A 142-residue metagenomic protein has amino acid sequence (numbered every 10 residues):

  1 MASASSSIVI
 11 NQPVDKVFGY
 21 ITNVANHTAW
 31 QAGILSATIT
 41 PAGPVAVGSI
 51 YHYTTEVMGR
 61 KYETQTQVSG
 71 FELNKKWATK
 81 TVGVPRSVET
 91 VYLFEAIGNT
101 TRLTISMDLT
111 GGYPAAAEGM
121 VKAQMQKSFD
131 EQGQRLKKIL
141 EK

Functional and structural regions predicted by a protein language model:
M1-T40: Hydrophobic ligand-binding cavity/cleft-lining segments
M1-V9, D130, K138, K142: Hydrophobic-ligand-binding modules of eukaryotic lipid transfer/binding families
S6-I8, T55, T64-S69, T81 (+1 more regions): Hydrophobic/aromatic beta-strand elements that line small-molecule binding cavities or substrate pockets in beta-rich
N11-D15, A42-V45, S69-N74, L93-R102 (+1 more regions): A short, structured loop/turn motif at beta-sheet edges
I50-E56, K76-G83: Short beta-strand segments that buttress and anchor functional surface loops
E56-Y62, G111-A115: Short, cysteine-centered beta-strand-loop-beta hairpins and adjacent loop/turn segments enriched in charged/polar
K80-E131, L136-K138: Beta-strand/loop substructures that line and gate deep hydrophobic ligand-binding cavities in soluble
